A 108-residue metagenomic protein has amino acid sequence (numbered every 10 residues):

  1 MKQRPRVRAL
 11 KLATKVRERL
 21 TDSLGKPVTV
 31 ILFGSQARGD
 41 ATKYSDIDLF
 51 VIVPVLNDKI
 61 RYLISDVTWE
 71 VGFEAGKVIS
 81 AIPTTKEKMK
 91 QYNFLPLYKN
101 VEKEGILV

Functional and structural regions predicted by a protein language model:
M1-T29, A37-K43, P54-V108: Catalytic core of pol beta-like nucleotidyltransferases
I47-V51: Short beta-strand->loop micro-motif that forms the acidic, two-metal-ion catalytic signature in nucleotide-processing
